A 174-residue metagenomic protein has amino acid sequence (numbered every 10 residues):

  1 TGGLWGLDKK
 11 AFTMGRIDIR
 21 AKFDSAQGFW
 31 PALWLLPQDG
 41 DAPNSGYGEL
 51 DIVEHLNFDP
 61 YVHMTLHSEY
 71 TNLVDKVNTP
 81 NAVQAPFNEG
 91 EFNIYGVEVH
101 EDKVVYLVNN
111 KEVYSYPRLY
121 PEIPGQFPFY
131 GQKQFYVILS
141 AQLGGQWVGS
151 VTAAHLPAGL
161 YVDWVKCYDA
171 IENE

Functional and structural regions predicted by a protein language model:
T1-E174: GH16 jelly-roll
